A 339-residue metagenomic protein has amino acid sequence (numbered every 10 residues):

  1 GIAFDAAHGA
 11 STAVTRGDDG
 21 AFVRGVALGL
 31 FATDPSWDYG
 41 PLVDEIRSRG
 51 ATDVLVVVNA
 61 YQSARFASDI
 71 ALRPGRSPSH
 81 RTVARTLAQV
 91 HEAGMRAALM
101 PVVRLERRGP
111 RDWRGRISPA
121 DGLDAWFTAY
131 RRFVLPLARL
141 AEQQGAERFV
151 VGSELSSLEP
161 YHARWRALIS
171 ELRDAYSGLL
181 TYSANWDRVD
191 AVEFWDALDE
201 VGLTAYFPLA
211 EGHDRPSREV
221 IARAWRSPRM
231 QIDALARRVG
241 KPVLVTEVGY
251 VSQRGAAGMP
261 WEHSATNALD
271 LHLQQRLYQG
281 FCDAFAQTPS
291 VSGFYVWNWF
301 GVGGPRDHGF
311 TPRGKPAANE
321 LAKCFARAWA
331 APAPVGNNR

Functional and structural regions predicted by a protein language model:
I2-I46: Boundary/entry segment of secreted carbohydrate-active catalytic domains
F4, G9-G17, P260-H263, L273-G280 (+1 more regions): Aromatic-rich peripheral "rim/lid" segments of glycoside hydrolase catalytic domains that contact and position glycan
R24-L28, T52-V56, A97-P101, F149-V151 (+4 more regions): Hydrophobic faces of well-ordered beta-strands that scaffold small-molecule active sites in alpha/beta enzyme cores
A27-T33, A67-H80, P119-R131, G152-E159 (+3 more regions): The substrate-binding groove and active-site-proximal loops of carbohydrate-active enzymes, especially glycoside
T33-R47, F127-L140, N185-F194, Q275-A284: Short, acidic/polar
R49-S68, T82-L158, Q253-A256, W297-V302: Substrate-binding cleft and catalytic face of glycoside hydrolase catalytic domains, especially the flexible beta-alpha
S79-H80, R85-T86, A93, M100 (+6 more regions): Glycoside hydrolase catalytic-domain groove-lining segments
F133, R148, L158-S183: Active-site neighborhood of glycoside hydrolase catalytic domains
